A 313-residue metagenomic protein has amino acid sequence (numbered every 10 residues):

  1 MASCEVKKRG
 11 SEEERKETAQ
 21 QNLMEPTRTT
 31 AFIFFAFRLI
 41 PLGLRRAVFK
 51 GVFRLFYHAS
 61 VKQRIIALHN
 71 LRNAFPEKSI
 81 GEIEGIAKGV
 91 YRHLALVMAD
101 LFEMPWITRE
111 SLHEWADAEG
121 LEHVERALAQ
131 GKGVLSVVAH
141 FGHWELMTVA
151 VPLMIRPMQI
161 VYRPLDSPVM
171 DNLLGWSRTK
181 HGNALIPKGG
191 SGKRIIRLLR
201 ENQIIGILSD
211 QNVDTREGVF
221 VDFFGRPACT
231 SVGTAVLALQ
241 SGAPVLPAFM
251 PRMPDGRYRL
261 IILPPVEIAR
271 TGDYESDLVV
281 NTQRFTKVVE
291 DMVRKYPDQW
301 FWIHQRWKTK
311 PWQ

Functional and structural regions predicted by a protein language model:
C4, E17-Q21, F56-A59, G85-K88 (+3 more regions): Non-catalytic C-terminal accessory region of glycerolipid acyltransferases and related lyso-lipid remodeling enzymes
V6-R9, E14-K16: Short polybasic linear motifs
E17-V138, D171-L173, G182: Membrane-anchoring hydrophobic helices of lipid-metabolizing enzymes
L96, Q130-G189, N212-V219: Catalytic core of membrane glycerolipid acyltransferases/transacylases, capturing the structured, soluble-facing
S111-A116, R163, K180-I186, F224-G225 (+1 more regions): Short, flexible loop segments at the rims of nucleotide/cofactor-binding pockets, characterized by
